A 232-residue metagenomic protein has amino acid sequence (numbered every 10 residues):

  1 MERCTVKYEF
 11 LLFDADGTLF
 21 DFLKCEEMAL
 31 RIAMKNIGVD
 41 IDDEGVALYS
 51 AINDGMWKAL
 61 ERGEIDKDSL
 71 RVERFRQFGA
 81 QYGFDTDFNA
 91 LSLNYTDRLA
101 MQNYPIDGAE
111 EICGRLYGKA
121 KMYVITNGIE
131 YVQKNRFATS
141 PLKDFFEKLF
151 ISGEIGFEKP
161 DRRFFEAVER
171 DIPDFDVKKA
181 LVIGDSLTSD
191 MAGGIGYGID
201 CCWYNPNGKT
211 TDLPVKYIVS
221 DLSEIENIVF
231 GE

Functional and structural regions predicted by a protein language model:
E2-L11, K24, K35, T86 (+3 more regions): Asp-based, Mg2+/Mn2+-dependent phosphohydrolase catalytic module
K7-A15, L19-D107: N-terminal helical cap/lid subdomain that shapes the substrate entry/recognition surface in HAD-like hydrolases
E44-A47, Q81, A90-N94, Y117-A120 (+2 more regions): A generic short-segment signal for beta-strand/edge and adjacent turn/coil regions
G63, M101, M122, K178-K179: A generic structural signal for short
G108-K119: Catalytic-core regions built around general acid/base machinery
